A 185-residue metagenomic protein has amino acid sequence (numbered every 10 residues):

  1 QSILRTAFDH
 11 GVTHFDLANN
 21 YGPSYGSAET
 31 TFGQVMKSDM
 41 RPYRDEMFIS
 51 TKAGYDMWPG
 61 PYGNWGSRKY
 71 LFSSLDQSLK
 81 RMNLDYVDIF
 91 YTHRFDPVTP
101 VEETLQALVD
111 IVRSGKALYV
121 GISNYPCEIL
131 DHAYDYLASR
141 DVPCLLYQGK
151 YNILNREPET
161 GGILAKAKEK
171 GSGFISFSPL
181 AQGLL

Functional and structural regions predicted by a protein language model:
Q1, F95-L185: Beta/alpha (TIM)-barrel catalytic core signal, keyed to glycine-rich beta->alpha loops juxtaposed to Asp/Glu that bind
Q1-A7, N64-N83, E103-Q106, E128-D135: Short, acidic/polar
Q1-F48: N-terminal binding-site loop/beta-alpha segment at the start of enzyme catalytic domains that lines or forms
L4-R5, E29-Y43, S74-K80, G161-G171: Short amphipathic alpha-helices and their capping/turn segments at secondary-structure boundaries
A7, F15, F32, I49 (+7 more regions): Conserved, mostly hydrophobic/aromatic
F8-D9, V35-F48, L79-N83, V109-R113 (+1 more regions): Acidic (Asp/Glu)-rich catalytic clusters
Y43-M57, Q148-Y151: A short, structured active-site edge motif that brings together acidic residues
D56-Y62, L185: A short acidic, helix-capping loop that chelates divalent metal ions and anchors anionic groups
